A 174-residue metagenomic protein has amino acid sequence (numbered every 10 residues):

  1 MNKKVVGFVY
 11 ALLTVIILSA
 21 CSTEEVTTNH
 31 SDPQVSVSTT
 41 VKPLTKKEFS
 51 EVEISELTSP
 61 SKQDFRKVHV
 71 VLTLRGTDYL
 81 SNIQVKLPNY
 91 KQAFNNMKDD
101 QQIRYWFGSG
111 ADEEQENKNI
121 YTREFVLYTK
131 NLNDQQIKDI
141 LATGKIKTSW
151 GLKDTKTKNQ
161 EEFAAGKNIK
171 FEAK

Functional and structural regions predicted by a protein language model:
M1-V9: Bacterial N-terminal signal peptides that target proteins for export
K3-K4, S55-L57, K130-L132: Short secondary-structure boundary micro-motifs
A11-T14: Helix-turn-helix-like N-terminal two-helix hairpins of bacterial/phage DNA-binding regulators
I16-A20: C-terminal motif of bacterial Sec signal peptides marking the signal peptidase cleavage site
T23-E124, E162-E172: N-terminal export/targeting and maturation segments
N29-S38, N131-K174: Surface-exposed edge beta-strand/loop patches
D100-K156: Short, solvent-exposed, Trp/other aromatic-anchored flexible loops in extracytoplasmic proteins
